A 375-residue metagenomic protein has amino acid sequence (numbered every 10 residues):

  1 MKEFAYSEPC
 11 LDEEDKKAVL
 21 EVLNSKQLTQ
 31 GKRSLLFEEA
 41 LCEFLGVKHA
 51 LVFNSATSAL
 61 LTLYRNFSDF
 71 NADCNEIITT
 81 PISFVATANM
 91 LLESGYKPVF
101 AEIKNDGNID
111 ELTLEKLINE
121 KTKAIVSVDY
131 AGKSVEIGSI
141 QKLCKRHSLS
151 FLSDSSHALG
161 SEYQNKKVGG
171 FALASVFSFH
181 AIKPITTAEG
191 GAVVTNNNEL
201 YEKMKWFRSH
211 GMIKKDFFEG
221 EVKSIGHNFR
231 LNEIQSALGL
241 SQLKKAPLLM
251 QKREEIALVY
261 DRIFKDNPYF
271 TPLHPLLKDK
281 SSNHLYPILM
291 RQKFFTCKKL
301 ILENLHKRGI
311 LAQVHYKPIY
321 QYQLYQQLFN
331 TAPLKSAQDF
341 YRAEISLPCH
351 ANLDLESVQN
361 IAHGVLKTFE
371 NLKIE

Functional and structural regions predicted by a protein language model:
M1-Q27, K32, P348: N-terminal "arm"/small-domain region of PLP-dependent enzymes with the aminotransferase-like
Q27-E76, M90-E93, F100, K166: Phosphate-binding glycine-rich loop
L35-A40, F44-L51, L112, A124-V128 (+4 more regions): PLP-dependent aminotransferase class I/II
I82-A88: Conserved coil-to-alpha-helix start sites within the AMP-binding
S94, R146-H147, R308: Helix C-cap/helix->beta junction micro-motif
K97-D106, Q313: Short beta-strand->loop structural element characteristic of the AMP-binding/adenylate-forming
N105-T187, A192-V194, N198-E199: Active-site phosphate-binding strand-loop segment of PLP-dependent enzymes
